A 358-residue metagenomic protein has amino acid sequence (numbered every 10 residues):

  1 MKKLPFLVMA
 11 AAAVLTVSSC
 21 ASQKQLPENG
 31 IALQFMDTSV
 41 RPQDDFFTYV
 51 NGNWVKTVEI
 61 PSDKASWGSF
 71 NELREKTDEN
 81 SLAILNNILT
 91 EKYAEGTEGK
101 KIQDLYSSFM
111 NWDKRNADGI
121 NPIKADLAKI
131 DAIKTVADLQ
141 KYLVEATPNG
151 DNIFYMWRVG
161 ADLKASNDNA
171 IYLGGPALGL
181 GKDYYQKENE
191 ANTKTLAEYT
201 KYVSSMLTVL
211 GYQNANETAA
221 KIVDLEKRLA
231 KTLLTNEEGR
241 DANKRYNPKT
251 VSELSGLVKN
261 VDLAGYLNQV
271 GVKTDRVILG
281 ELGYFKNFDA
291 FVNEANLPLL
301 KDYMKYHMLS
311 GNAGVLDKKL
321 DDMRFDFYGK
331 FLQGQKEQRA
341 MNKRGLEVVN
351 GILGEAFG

Functional and structural regions predicted by a protein language model:
M1-L4: Positively charged n-region of N-terminal signal peptides that target proteins for export
A11-A12: Repetitive helical segments and hydrophobic/amphipathic motifs
T16-S19: C-terminal motif of bacterial Sec signal peptides marking the signal peptidase cleavage site
A21, N53-W54, P176-L178: Short, glycine-/Ser/Thr-/acidic-enriched flexible segments
Q23-Q34: Short, Gly/Pro- and small/polar-rich lid/capping loops
L33, T38-P42: A charge-rich, low-complexity, intrinsically flexible signal that marks solvent-exposed coils, linkers, repeats
R41-D44, Y49-D113: Active-site-surrounding "flap" and adjacent substrate/cofactor-binding loops of secreted or lumenal enzymes, prototyped
I88-G358: Noncatalytic, helix-rich "gating/capping" subdomain that lines the substrate-entry/channel surface of large enzyme
